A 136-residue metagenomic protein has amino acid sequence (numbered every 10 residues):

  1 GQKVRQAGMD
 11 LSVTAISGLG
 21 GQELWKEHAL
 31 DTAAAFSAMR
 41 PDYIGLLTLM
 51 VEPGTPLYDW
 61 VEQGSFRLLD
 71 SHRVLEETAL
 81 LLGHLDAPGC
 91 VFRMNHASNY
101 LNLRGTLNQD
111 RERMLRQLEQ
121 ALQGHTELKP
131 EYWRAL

Functional and structural regions predicted by a protein language model:
G1-Q6, L82: Surface-exposed amphipathic alpha-helices with a cationic face
V4-H28, L47-P53, W60-L68: Conserved strand-turn element in the central/C-terminal portion of the radical SAM core barrel that lines
A34-L136: Auxiliary Fe-S-binding modules of radical SAM enzymes
